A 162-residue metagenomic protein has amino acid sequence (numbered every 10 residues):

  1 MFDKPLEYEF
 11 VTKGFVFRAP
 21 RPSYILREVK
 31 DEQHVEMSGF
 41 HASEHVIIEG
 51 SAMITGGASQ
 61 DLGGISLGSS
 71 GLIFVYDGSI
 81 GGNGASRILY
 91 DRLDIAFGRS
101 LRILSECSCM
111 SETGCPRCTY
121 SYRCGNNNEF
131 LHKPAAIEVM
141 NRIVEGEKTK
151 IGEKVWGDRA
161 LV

Functional and structural regions predicted by a protein language model:
M1-V162: Extended, highly charged accessory segments
